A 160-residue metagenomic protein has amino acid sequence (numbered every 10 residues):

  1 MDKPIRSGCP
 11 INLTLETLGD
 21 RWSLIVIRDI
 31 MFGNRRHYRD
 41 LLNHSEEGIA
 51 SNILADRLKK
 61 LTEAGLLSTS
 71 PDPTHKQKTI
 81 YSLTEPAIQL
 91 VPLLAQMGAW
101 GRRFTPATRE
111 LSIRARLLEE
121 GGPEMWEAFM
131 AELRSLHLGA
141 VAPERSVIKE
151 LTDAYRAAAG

Functional and structural regions predicted by a protein language model:
M1-R6, P10: A detector for short, charged/polar N-terminal pre-domain segments
I5, T14-T17, D29, G65-S68 (+1 more regions): Short, contiguous, well-ordered secondary-structure segments
C9-A50: N-terminal helix-turn-helix DNA-binding core of bacterial DNA-binding proteins
G19, P73-M97: Basic, amphipathic "hinge/linker" alpha-helix immediately C-terminal to the N-terminal HTH DNA-binding motif
D40, I53, E85: Ca2+-coordinating acidic residues in Ca2+-binding motifs
E46-K76: Canonical helix-turn-helix DNA-binding module
L94-A95, A99-G160: C-terminal regulatory/oligomerization modules of transcriptional regulators
